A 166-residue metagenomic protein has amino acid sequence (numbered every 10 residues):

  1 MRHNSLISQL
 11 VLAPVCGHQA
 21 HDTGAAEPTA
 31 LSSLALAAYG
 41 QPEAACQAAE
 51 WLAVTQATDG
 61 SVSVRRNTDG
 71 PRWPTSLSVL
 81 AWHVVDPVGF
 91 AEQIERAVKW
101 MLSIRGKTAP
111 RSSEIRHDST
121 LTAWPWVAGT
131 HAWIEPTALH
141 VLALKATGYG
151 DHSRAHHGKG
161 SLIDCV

Functional and structural regions predicted by a protein language model:
M1-V166: Preference for long, amphipathic alpha-helical scaffolds in soluble/luminal domains and all-alpha bundles
